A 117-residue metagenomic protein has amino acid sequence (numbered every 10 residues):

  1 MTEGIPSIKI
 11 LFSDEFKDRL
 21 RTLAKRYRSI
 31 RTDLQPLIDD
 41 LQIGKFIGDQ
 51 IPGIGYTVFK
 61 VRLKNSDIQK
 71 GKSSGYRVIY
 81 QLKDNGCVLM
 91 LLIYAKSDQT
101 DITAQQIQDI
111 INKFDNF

Functional and structural regions predicted by a protein language model:
M1-K70, N85, S97-F117: Basic, Lys/Arg-enriched alpha-helical interface segments
K60, G75-L82, C87-I93: Short, hydrophobic/aromatic-rich beta-strand segments within well-structured domains
